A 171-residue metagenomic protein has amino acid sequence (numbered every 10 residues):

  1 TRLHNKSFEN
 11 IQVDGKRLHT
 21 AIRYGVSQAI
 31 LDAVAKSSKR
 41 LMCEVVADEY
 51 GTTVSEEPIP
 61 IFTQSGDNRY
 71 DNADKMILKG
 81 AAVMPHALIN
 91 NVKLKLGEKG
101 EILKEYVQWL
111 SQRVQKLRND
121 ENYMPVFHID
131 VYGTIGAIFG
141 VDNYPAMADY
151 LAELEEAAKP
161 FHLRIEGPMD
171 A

Functional and structural regions predicted by a protein language model:
T1, T20, T52-T53, T63 (+1 more regions): Residue-identity detector for threonine
T1-R40: Metal- or metallocofactor-binding catalytic centers and their adjacent structured scaffolds across diverse enzyme
G15, Y50-G51, Y70: Generic structural signal for short, flexible, solvent-exposed coil/loop and linker residues
Q28-A29, M42-D48, S65-N68: Short alpha-helical segments and helix-capping/turn motifs at coil-helix boundaries
L31, C43-V45, I135, A146-M147: Broad hydrophobic/π-residue packing in well-ordered secondary structure
V34-S38, M42-A47, G51-S55: Extended, Lys/Arg-enriched charged tracts that mediate electrostatic binding to polyanionic substrates
E56-A171: Metal-dependent enolase-superfamily TIM-barrel catalytic cores that perform enediolate-based chemistry
